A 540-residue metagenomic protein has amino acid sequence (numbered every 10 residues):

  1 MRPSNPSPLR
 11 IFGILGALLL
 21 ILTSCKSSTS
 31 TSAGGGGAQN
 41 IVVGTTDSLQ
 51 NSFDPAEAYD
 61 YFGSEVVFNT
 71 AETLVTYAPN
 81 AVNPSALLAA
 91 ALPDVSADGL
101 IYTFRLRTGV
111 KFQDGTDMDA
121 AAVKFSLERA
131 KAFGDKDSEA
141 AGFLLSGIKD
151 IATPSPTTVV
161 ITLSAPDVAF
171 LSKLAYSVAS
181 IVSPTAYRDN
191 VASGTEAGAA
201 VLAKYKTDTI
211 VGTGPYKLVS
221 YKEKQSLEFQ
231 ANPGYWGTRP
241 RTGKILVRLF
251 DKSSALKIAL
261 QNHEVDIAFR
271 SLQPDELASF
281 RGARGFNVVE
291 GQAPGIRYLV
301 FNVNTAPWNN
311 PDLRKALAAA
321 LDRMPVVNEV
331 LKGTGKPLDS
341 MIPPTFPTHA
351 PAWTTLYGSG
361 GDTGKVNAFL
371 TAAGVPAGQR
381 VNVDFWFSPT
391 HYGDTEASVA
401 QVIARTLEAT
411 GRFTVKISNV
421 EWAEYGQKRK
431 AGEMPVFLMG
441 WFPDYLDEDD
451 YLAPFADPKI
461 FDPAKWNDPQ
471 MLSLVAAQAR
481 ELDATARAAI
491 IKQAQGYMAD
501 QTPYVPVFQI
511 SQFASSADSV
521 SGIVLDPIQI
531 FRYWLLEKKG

Functional and structural regions predicted by a protein language model:
G35-G36, K222, A231, A320-P351 (+2 more regions): Detector for C-terminal structural segments
G44-A97, E128, V211-G212: N-terminal lobe/hinge region of extracytoplasmic solute-binding protein
A78, Q230-P233, G291-A316, A320 (+1 more regions): A bilobed periplasmic-binding-protein/Venus flytrap-type ligand-binding module shared by bacterial periplasmic
N83, A91-K136, P154, V160-T162 (+2 more regions): Aromatic- and charge-enriched surface segment that lines or borders ligand/interaction sites
R105, A141-G194: Surface-exposed binding/hinge segments that line and control ligand-binding clefts or catalytic entry sites
S177-T238, K244: Gly/Pro-rich hinge or "lid" segments in bacterial periplasmic/extracellular proteins
Y216, P337-A373, T390-S398: Structural transition elements
N232-A278: Ligand-site clamp/hinge motif
